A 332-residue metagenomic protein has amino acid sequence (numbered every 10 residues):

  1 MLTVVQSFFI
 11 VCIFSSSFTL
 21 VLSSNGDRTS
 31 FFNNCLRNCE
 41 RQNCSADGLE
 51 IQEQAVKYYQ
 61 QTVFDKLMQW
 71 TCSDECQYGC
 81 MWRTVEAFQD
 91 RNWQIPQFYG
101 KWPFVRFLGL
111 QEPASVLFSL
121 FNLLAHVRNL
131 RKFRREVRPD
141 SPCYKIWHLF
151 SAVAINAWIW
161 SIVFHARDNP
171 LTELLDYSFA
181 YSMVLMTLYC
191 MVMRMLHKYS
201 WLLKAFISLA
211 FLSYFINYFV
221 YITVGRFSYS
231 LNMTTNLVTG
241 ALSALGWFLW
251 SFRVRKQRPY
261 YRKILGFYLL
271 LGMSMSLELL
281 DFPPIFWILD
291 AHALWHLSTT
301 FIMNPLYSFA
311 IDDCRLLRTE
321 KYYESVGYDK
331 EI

Functional and structural regions predicted by a protein language model:
L2-V5, I10-T29: N-terminal signal peptide
T19-I332: Multi-pass alpha-helical transmembrane bundles in non-GPCR membrane proteins that perform intramembrane catalysis
